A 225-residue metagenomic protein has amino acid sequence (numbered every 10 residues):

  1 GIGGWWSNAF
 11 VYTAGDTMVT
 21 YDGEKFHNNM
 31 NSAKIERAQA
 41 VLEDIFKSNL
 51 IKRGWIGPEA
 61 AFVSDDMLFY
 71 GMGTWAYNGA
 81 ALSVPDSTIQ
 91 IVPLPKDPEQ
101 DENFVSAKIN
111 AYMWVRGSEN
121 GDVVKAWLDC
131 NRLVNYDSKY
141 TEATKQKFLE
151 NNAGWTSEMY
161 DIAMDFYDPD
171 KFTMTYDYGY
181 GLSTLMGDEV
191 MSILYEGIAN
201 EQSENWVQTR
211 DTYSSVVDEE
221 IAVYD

Functional and structural regions predicted by a protein language model:
G1-E24, S106-V115, W127, V190-M191: Periplasmic solute-binding protein
N8-W55: Glycine-centered hinge/linker elements that transmit conformational signals in sensory and ligand-binding systems
Q39, E43, E59, V124-L128 (+2 more regions): Extracytoplasmic/secreted envelope proteins and their assembly/folding machinery, especially bacterial periplasmic
I45-L50, V84, N131-N135, V217 (+1 more regions): Sec/Tat-exported extracytoplasmic proteins
I56-Y70: Short helices/loops that flank or line small-molecule/ion binding pockets
M72-Y77: Beta->alpha turn/N-cap motifs
L82-L149: Extracytoplasmic/periplasmic substrate-recognition and gating elements
D122-K125, N135-D225: Conserved C-terminal helix/tail region of periplasmic/extracytoplasmic solute-binding proteins
